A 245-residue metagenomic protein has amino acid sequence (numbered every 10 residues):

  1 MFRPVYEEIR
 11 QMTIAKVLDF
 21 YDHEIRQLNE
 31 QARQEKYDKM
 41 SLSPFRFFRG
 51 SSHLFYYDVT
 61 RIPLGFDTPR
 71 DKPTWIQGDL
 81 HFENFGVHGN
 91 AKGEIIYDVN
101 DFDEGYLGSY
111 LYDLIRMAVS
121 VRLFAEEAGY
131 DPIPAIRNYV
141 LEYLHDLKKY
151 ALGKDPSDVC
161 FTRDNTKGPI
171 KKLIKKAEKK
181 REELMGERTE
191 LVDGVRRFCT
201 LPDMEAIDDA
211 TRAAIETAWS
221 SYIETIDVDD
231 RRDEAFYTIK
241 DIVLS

Functional and structural regions predicted by a protein language model:
M1-W75, N90-D98, G108, L123-S245: Regulatory N- and C-terminal appendages and interdomain linkers associated with kinase/kinase-like NTP transferase
G78, F102-G105: Signature of the SF2 helicase/ATPase Hel1-core->accessory helical subdomain module
L80-V87: Hydrophobic residue at the +6 position relative to the catalytic HRD Asp in the kinase catalytic loop
N84, G105-L107: Catalytic P-loop NTPase motifs of RecA-like helicase/translocase cores
V87-D103, L114, A118-V121: Basic, amphipathic juxtamembrane/active-site segments that coordinate anionic phosphate or diphosphate groups
G108-L114: Multi-pass membrane catalytic core of lipid/isoprenoid biosynthesis enzymes
